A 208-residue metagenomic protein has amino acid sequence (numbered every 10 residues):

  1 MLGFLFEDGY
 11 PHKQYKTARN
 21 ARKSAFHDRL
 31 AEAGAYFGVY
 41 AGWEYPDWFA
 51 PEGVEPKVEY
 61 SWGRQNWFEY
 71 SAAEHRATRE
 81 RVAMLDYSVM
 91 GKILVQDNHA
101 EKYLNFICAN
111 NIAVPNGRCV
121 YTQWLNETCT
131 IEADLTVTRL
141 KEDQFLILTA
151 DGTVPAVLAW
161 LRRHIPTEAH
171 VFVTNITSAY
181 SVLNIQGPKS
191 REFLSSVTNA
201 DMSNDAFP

Functional and structural regions predicted by a protein language model:
M1-P208: Glycine/proline-enriched, intrinsically flexible loops and inter-domain linkers
